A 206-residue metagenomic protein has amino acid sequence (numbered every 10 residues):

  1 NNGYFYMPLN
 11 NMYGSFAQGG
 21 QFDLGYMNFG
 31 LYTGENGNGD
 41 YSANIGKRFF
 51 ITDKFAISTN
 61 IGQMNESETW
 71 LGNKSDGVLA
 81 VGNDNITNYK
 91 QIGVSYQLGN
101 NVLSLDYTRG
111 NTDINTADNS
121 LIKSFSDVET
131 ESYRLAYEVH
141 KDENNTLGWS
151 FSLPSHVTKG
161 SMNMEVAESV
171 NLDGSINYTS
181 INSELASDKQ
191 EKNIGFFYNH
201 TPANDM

Functional and structural regions predicted by a protein language model:
N1-G14: Outer-membrane beta-barrel initiation region
M7, F16-Q21, G30-Y32, R48 (+3 more regions): Outer membrane beta-barrel transmembrane domains
N11-Y13, N36, D40: Short capping loops/turns at secondary-structure boundaries
G37-G39, I45-F50: Long, internal scaffold/assembly segments composed of regular secondary structure
